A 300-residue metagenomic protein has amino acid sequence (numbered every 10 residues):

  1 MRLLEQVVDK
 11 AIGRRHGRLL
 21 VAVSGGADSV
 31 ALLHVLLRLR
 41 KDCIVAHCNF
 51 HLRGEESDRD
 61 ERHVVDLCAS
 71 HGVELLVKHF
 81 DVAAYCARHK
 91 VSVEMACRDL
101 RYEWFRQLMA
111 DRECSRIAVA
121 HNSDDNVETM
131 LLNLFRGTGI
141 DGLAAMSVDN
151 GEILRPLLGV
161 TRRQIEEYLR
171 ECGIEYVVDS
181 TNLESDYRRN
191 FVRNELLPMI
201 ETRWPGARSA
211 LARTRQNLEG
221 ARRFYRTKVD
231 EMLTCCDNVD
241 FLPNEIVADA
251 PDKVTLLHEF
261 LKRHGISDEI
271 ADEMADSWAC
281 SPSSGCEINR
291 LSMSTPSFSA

Functional and structural regions predicted by a protein language model:
M1-N133, R163: ATP-dependent adenylation/nucleotidyltransferase module used to activate substrates
R2, D58, D99, G159 (+3 more regions): Electropositive phosphate-/nucleotide-binding environments in soluble metabolic enzymes
R2-D28, I44-F50, F80, L100 (+3 more regions): AMP-forming adenylation/ATP pyrophosphatase catalytic core
H63, W104, Y168, E195 (+1 more regions): Amphipathic alpha-helical segments that form well-ordered structural scaffolds and often line/cohere around active
Y85-H89, R188-R189, G220, C280-S284: Short, solvent-exposed polar/charged micro-motifs at secondary-structure junctions
D111, R116-A120, D125-T214, L218 (+1 more regions): Catalytic subdomain that performs nucleotidyl-dependent activation
